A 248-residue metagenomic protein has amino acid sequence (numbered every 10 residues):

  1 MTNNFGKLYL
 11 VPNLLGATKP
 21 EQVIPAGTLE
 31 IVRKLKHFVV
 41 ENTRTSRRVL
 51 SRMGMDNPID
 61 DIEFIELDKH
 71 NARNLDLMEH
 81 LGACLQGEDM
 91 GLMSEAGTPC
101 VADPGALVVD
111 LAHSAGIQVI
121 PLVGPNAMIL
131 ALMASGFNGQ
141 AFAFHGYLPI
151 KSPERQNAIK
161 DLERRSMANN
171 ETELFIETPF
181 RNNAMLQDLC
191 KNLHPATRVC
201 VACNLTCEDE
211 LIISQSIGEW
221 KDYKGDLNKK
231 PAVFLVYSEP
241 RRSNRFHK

Functional and structural regions predicted by a protein language model:
M1-K69: Glycine-rich, flexible N-terminal cofactor/catalytic loop recognition
T2, G6-L10, E88-D89, A168-K248: A contiguous loop/helix-start segment that scaffolds small-molecule binding in enzyme catalytic cores
Y9, D103, L107-R165: Class I SAM-dependent methyltransferase SAM-binding "motif I" and its flanking Rossmann-like core
L15-A17, E95-P99, P179-F180, E239-R242: Short glycine-rich anion-binding loops that position phosphate/pyrophosphate groups of nucleotides and phosphorylated
V32-F38, G116-I120, T172-E173: Short active-site oxyanion
V39-V40, G91-P99, T172-E177: Acidic beta-strand-to-loop metal/phosphate-binding motif
I65-A72, L148-S152: Conserved helicase motor
D68-K69, D76-V119: Glycine/small-residue-rich loop that forms an oxyanion/phosphate-binding "nest" at active or ligand-binding sites
